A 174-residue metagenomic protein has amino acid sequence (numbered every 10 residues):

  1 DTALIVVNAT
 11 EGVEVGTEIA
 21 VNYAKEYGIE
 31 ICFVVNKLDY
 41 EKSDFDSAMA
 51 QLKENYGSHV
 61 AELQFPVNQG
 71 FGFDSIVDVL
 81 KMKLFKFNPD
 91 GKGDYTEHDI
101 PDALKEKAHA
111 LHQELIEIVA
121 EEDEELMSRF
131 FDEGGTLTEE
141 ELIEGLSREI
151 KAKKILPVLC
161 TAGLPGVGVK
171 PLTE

Functional and structural regions predicted by a protein language model:
D1: Conserved acidic residues
L4: Conserved phosphate-binding elements of NTP-dependent enzyme cores
N8-E174: P-loop NTPase catalytic nucleotide-binding module
